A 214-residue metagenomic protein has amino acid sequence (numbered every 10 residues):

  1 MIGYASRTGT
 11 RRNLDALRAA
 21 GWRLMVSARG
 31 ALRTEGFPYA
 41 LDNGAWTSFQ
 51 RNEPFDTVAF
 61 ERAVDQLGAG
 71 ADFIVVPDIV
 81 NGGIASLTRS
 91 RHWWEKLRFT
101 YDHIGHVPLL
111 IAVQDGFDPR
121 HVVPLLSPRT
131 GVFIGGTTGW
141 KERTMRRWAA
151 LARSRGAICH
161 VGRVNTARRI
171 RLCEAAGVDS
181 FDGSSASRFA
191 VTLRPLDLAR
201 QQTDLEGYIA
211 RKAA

Functional and structural regions predicted by a protein language model:
M1-R98, A210-A213: Non-catalytic, usually N-terminal nucleic-acid engagement modules in DNA/RNA processing proteins
A19-R23, G36-F37, G70-A71, V107 (+3 more regions): Glycine-enriched alpha-helix->loop->beta-strand junction motifs that scaffold or abut catalytic
D42, I111, C173: Conserved, mostly hydrophobic/aromatic
P54-R62, R120-L125, C159, N165-G183: Catalytic cores of alpha/beta
Q66-A69, K96, T100-I104, G116-V132: Alpha/beta enzyme core
L87-H92, F117-S127, T144-W148: Distinct, well-ordered alpha-helical segments
T130, G135, K141-I170: Glycine-rich adenosine-cofactor-binding loop
T137-T138, E174-D204: Glycine-rich phosphate-binding active-site loops on the catalytic face of alpha/beta enzymes
